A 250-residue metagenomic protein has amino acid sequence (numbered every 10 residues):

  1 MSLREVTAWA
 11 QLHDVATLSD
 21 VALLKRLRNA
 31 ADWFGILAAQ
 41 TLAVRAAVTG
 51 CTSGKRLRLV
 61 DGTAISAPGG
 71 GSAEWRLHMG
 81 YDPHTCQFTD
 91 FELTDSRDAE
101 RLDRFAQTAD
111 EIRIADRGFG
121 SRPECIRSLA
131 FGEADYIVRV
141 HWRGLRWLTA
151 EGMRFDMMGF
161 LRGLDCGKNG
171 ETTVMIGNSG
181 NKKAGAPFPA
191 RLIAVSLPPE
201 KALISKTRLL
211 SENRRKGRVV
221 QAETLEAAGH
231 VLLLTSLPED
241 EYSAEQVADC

Functional and structural regions predicted by a protein language model:
M1, A8, H13, T17-L18 (+4 more regions): Single, function-defining residue in the core of a domain
W33-A47: Short Lys/Arg-enriched helix C-cap and helix-to-coil transition segments that create basic nucleic-acid-contact patches
A47-S53: Short, conserved aromatic-histidine micro-motifs
A64: Short Ser/Thr-interspersed hydrophobic loop/turn segments at strand-loop and sheet-helix junctions that line or gate
